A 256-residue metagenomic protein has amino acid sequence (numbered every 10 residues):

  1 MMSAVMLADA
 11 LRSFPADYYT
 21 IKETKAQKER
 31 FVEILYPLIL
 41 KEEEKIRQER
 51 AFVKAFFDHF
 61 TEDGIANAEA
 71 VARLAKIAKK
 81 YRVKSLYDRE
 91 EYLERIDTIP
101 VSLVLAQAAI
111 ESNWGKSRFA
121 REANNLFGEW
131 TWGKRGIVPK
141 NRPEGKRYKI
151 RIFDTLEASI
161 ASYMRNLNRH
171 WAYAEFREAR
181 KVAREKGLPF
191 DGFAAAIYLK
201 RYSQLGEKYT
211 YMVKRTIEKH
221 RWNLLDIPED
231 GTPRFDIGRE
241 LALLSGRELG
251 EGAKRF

Functional and structural regions predicted by a protein language model:
M1-A106, I110-F256: Catalytic cores of secreted/periplasmic lytic hydrolases that degrade extracellular macromolecules
